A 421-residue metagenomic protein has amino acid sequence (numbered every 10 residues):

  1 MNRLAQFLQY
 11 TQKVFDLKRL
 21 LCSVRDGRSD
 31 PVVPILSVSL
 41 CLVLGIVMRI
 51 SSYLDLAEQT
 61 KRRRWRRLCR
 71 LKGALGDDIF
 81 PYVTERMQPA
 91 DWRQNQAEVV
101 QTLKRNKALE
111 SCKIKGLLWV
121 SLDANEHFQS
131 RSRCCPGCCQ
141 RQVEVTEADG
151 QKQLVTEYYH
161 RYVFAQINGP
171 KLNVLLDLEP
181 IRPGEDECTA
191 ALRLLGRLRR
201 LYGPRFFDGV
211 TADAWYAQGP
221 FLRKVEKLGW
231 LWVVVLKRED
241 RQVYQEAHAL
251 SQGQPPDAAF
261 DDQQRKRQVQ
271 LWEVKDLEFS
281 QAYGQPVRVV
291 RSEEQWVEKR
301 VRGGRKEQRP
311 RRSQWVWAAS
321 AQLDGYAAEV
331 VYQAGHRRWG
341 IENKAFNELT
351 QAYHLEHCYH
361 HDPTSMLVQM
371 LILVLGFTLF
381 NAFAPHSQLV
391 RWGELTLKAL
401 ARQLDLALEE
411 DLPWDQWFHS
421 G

Functional and structural regions predicted by a protein language model:
M1-L4, L17-V24, E58-K61, D257-Q281 (+1 more regions): A short, flexible helix-boundary coil/loop motif
N2, Q6-V43: Basic, short loop/linker segments at the boundary and entry of helix-turn-helix/winged-helix-like folds
F7-T11, G325-H360: Short amphipathic alpha-helical "interface-anchor" segments enriched in bulky aromatics
S29-E98, V225: Short, positively charged, Gly/Tyr-enriched micro-motifs that form contact patches at catalytic or ligand/partner
V38-C41, L56, G76, G116-S130 (+7 more regions): Short, conserved catalytic/metal-binding motifs centered on acidic residues
P81-P170: Active-site-proximal, Lys/Arg-enriched surface segment that forms a nucleic-acid-binding/basic interface patch
Q142-F206: Electropositive, glycine- and tryptophan-enriched low-complexity nucleic-acid-binding patches
V233-R338: An anionic, glycine-rich sequence signature occurring as long contiguous blocks
